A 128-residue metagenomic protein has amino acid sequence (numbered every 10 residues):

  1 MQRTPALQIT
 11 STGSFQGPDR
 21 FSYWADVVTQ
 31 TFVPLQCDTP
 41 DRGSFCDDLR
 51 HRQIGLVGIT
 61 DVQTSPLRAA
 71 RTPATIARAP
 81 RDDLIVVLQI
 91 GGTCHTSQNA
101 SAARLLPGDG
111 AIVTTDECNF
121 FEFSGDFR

Functional and structural regions predicted by a protein language model:
Q2-F127: N-terminal functional module of multi-domain proteins
